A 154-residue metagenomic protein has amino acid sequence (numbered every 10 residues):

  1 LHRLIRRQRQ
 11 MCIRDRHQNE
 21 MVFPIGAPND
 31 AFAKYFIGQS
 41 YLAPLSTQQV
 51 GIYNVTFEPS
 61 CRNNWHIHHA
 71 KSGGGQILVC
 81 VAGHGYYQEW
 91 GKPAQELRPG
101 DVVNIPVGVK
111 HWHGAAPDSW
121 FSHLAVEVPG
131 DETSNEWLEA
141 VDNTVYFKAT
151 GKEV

Functional and structural regions predicted by a protein language model:
L1-D15: Single conserved hydrophobic/aromatic residue that forms the stacking wall/gate of nucleotide- or nucleobase-binding
R6, Q48, E58-S60, C80 (+3 more regions): A short, compositionally biased micro-patch
R14-Y53, N64, S134-V154: A short, N-terminal "cap"/entry segment at the start of jelly-roll beta-barrel domains of the cupin/DSBH fold
Y53-S72: Conserved short histidine dyad/triad with adjacent acidic residue
R62, S72-P99, V109: A short beta-strand-loop-beta hairpin characteristic of the jelly-roll/cupin
Y86, A94, P99, V107-N135: Ligand-binding loop in jelly-roll beta-barrel domains
